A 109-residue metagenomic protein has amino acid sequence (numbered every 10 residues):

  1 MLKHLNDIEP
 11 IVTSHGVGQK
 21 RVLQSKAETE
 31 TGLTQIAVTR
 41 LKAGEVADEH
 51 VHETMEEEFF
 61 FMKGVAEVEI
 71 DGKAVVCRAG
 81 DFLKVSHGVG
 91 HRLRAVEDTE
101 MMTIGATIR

Functional and structural regions predicted by a protein language model:
M1-L33, D48: A short, N-terminal "cap"/entry segment at the start of jelly-roll beta-barrel domains of the cupin/DSBH fold
Q24, A37-E53, H87: Conserved short histidine dyad/triad with adjacent acidic residue
R40-L41, E53-V68: Short, conserved beta-strand element in jelly-roll/cupin
M62-K63, R78-A79, E97: A cytosolic small-molecule/anion-sensing beta-strand core signal
E69-K73, V96: Short strand-coil-strand connectors
G72-G88: Short acidic-glycine-tyrosine-enriched beta hairpin
H87-R109: Ligand-binding loop in jelly-roll beta-barrel domains
